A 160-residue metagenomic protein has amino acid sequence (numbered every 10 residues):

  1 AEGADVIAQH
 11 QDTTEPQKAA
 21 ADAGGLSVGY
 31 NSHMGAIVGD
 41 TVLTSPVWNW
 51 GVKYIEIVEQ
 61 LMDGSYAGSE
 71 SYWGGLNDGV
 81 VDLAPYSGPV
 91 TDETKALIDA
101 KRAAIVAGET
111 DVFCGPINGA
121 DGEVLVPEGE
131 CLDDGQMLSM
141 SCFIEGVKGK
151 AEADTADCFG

Functional and structural regions predicted by a protein language model:
A1-G160: A residue-level marker of the well-folded mature domains of exported/periplasmic proteins
